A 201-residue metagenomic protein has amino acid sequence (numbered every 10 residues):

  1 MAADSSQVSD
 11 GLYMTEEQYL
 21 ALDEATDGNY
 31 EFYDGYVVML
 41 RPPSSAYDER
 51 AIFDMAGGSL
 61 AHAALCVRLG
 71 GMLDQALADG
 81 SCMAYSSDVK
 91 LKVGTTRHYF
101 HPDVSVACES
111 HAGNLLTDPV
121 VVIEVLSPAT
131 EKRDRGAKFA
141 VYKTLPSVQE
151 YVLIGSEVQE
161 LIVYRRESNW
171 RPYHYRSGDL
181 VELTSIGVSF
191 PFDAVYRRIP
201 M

Functional and structural regions predicted by a protein language model:
M1-M201: Gly/Pro/Ser/Thr-rich low-complexity, intrinsically disordered segments predominantly at protein N-termini
